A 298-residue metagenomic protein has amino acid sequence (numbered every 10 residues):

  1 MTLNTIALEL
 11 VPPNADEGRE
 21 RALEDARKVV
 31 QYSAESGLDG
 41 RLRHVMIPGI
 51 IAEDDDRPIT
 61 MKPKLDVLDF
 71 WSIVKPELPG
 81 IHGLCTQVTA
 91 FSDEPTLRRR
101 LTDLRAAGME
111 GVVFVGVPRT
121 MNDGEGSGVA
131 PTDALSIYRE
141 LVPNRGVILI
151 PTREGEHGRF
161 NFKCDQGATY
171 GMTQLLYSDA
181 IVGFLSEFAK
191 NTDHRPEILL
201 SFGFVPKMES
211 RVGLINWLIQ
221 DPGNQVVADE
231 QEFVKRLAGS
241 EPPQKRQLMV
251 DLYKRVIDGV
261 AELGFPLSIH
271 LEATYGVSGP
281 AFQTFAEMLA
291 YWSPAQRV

Functional and structural regions predicted by a protein language model:
M1-V11, A15-D16, E20-L23: N-terminal amphipathic alpha-helix/helix-capping segment at the start of soluble metabolic enzymes
E9, V45, L104, K163 (+2 more regions): Conserved, mostly hydrophobic/aromatic
E17-D39, V113-T120, G124-T152, E187 (+2 more regions): Active-site pocket-lining/capping segments in soluble small-molecule metabolic enzymes
E20-K28, T89-D103: Glycine-rich anion/phosphate-binding loops
L23-Y32, I51-L78: Glycine-rich, positively charged N-terminal anion/phosphate-binding segment
S36-V67, V117-G126, A168-A189, H270-G279: Glycine-rich, proline-tolerant flexible connector loops at the mouths of alpha/beta enzymes
L141-T169, T173-S178: Ligand/cofactor pocket segment of small-molecule handling proteins
